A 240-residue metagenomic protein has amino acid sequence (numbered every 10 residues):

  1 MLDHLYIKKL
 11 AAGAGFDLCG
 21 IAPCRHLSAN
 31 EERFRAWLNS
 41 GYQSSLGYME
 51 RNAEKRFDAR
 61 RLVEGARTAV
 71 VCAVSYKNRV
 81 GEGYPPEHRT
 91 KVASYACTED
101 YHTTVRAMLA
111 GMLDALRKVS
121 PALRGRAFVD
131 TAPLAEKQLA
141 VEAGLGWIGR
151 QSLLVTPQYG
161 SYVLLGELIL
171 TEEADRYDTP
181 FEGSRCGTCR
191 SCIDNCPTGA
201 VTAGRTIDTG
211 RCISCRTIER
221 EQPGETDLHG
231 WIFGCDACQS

Functional and structural regions predicted by a protein language model:
M1-R185: Auxiliary alpha/beta "docking" domains used to position bulky ligands
H26, S191-S214, G224-S240: Iron-sulfur cluster-binding cysteine motifs and their immediate structural context in ferredoxin-like electron-transfer
R117-P121, E173, D194-P197, T217 (+1 more regions): Generic secondary-structure signature for well-ordered alpha-helical cores
L153, E219-Q222: Acidic/His metal-coordination segments adjacent to aromatic residues that form catalytic metal sites in metalloenzymes
T171-Y177, I207, R211-R220: A short, charged helix-loop
T188: SIR2/sirtuin NAD+-dependent deacylase catalytic core
